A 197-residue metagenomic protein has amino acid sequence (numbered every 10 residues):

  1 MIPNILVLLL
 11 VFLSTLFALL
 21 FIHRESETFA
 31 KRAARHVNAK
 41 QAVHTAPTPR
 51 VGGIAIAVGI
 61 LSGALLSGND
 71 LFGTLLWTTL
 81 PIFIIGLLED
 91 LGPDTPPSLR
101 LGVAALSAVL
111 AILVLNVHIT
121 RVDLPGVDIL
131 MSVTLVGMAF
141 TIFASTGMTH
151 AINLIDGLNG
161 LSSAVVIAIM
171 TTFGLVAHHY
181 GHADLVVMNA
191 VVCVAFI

Functional and structural regions predicted by a protein language model:
I2-I197: "…together with the soluble PPM/PP2C metallo-phosphatase catalytic core" -> "…together with the soluble PPM/PP2C
